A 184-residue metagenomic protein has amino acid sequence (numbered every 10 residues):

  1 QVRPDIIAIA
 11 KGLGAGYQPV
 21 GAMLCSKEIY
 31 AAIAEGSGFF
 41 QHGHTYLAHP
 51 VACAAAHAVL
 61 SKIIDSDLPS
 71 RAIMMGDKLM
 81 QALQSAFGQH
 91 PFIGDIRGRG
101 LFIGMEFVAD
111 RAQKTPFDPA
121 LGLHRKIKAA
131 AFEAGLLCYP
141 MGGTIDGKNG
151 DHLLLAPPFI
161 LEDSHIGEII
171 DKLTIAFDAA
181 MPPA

Functional and structural regions predicted by a protein language model:
Q1-A184: Conserved N-terminal phosphate-binding loop of PLP-dependent enzymes in the Aspartate aminotransferase
